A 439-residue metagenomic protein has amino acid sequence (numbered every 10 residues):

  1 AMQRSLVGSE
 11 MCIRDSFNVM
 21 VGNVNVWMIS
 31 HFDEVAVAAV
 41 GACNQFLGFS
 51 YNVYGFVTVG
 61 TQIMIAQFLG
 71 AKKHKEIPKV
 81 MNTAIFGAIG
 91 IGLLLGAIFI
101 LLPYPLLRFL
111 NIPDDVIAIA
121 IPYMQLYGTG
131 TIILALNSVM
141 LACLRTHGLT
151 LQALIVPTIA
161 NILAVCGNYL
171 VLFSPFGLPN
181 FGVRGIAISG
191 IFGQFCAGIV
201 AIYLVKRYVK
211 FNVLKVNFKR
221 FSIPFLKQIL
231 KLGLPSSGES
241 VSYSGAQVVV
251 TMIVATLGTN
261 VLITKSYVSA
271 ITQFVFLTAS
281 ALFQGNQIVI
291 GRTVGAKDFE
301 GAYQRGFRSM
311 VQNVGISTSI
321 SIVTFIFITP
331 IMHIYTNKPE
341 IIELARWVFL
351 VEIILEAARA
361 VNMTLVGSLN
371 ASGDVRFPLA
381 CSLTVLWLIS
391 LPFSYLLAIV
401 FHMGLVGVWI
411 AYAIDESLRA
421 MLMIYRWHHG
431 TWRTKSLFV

Functional and structural regions predicted by a protein language model:
A1-G8, I13: Single conserved hydrophobic/aromatic residue that forms the stacking wall/gate of nucleotide- or nucleobase-binding
E10, G48, A88, Y127 (+7 more regions): Residue-level signature of transmembrane alpha-helical cores of multipass secondary-active transporters and flippases
V19-A38, L107-D114, L172-F181, V241-F274 (+3 more regions): Helix-terminus/linker motif at the lipid-water interface of multi-pass membrane proteins
N23, W27, G96-Y104, V165 (+7 more regions): Membrane-embedded alpha-helical segments of multi-pass transporters/permeases
V26, V37-A97, L134-A153, T251 (+2 more regions): Small-residue-rich hydrophobic transmembrane alpha-helices
L94-Q125, S321-I342, R346: Short membrane-interface helical motifs at transmembrane helix boundaries in multi-pass membrane transporters
D114-M140, P339-N362: Alpha-helical transmembrane segments of multi-pass membrane proteins
L151, N161-I199, I328, E343 (+3 more regions): Membrane-interface helix-loop junctions in multi-pass transport and translocation proteins
